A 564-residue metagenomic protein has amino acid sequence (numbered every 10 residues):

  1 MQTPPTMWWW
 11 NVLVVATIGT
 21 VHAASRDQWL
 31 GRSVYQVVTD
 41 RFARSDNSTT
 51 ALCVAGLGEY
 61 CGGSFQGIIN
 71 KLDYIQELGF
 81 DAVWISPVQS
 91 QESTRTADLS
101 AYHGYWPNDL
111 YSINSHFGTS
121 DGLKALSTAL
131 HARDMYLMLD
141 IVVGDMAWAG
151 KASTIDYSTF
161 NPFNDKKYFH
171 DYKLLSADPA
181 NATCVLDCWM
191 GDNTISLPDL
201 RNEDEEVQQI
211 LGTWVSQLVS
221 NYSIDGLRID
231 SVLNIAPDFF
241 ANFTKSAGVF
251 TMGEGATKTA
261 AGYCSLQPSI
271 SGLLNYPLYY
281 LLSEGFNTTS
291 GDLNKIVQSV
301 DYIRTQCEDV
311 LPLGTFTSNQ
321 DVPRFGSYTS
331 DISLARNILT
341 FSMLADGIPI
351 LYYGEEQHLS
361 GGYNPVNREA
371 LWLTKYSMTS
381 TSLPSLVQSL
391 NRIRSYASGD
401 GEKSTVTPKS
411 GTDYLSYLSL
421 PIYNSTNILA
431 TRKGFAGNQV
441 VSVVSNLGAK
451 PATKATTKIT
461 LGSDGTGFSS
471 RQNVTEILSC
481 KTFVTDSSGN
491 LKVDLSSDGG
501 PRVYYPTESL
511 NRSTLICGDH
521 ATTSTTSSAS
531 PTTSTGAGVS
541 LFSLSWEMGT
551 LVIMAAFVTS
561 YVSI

Functional and structural regions predicted by a protein language model:
M1-L13, S543-G549, I564: Classical eukaryotic N-terminal signal peptides for Sec-dependent ER targeting/secretion, especially the positively
V14-R26, F557-I564: N-terminal signal peptide
R26-S33, V38-Y222, P237-A256, A260-G262 (+1 more regions): Substrate-binding/active-site clefts of carbohydrate-active enzymes
S127, H131, D145, T213-F316 (+5 more regions): Active-site-proximal helices and loops of the catalytic beta/alpha 8
Y352-Q357: Short acidic/histidine-rich active-site segments
L515-A537: C-terminal low-complexity, Ser/Thr- and acidic/Pro-rich disordered "stalk" regions positioned immediately N-terminal
T535-I564: Cleavable C-terminal sorting propeptides in eukaryotic secreted/cell-surface proteins
